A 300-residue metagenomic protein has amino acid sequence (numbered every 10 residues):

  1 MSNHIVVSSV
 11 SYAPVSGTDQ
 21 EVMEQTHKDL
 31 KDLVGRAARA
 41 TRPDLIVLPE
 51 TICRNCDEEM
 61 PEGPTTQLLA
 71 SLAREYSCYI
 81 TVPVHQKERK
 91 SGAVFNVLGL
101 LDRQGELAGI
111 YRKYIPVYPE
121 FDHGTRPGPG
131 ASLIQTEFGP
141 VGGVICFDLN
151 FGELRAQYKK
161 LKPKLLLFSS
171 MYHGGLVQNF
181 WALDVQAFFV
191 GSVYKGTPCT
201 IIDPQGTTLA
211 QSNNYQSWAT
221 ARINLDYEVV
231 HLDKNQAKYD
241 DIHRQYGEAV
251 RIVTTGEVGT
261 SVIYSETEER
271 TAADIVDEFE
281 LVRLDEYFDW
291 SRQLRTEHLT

Functional and structural regions predicted by a protein language model:
S2-I5, T41-D44, E75-Y79, G139-V141 (+2 more regions): Loop/turn elements at helix/coil->beta-strand transitions in domains of secreted/extracellular proteins
H4-D19, M23, R112, P140-D148 (+1 more regions): Active-site-proximal beta-strand elements of phosphoester/diester hydrolases
H4-S11, V22, A37-R39, L45 (+4 more regions): Ligand-binding pocket scaffold of soluble enzyme catalytic domains
V10-Y12, L48-T51, P83-Q86, K113-Y114 (+3 more regions): Active-site-proximal beta-strand/loop segments in catalytic clefts of secreted hydrolases
D19-Q104, Y172-H173, F180, D184-V185: Cys-nucleophile CN-hydrolase/nitrilase-fold catalytic domain and related Cys-dependent amidase chemistry that acts on
G63-T81, L149-V253: CN hydrolase (nitrilase-like) catalytic-core segments centered on the catalytic cysteine and neighboring Lys/Glu
R89-L161, S170, L176, D184 (+1 more regions): Active-site catalytic loop in hydrolytic enzyme cores
D226-T300: A short C-terminal boundary segment appended to hydrolase-like catalytic domains
